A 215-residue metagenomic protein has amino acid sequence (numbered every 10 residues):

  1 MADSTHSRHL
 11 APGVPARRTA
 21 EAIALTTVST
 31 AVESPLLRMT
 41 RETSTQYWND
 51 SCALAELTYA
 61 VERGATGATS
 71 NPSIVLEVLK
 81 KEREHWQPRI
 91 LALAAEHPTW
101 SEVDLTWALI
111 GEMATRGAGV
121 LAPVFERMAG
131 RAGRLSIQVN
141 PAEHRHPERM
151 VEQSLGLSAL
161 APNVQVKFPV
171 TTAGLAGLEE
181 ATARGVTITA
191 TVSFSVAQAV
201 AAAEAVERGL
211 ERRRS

Functional and structural regions predicted by a protein language model:
D3-S51: N- or domain-start disorder-to-order transition segments that initiate the globular core
W48-N49, Q138-N140, N163-T171, V186-Q198: Catalytic beta/alpha-barrel core
C52-L57: Core catalytic machinery and nucleic-acid-binding channels of phosphodiester-processing enzymes
Y59-N71: Catalytic domains of carbohydrate-active enzymes, especially glycoside hydrolases
G64-G67, A161-P162, G177-I188, E207-R208: Glycine-enriched alpha-helix->loop->beta-strand junction motifs that scaffold or abut catalytic
A65, I74-E77, E82-A173, G177: Active-site beta->alpha loop and helix N-cap motifs at the rims of alpha/beta catalytic domains
T187-S215: Catalytic alpha/beta core domains of metabolic enzymes, predominantly
